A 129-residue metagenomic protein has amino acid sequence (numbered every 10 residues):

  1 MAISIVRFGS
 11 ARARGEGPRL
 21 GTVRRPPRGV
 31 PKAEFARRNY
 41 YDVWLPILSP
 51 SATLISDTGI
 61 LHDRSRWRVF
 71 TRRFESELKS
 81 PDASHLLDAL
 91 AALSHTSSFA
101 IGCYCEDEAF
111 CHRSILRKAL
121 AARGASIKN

Functional and structural regions predicted by a protein language model:
M1-N129: Residues lining hydrophobic/aromatic ligand-binding pockets adjacent to catalytic sites
